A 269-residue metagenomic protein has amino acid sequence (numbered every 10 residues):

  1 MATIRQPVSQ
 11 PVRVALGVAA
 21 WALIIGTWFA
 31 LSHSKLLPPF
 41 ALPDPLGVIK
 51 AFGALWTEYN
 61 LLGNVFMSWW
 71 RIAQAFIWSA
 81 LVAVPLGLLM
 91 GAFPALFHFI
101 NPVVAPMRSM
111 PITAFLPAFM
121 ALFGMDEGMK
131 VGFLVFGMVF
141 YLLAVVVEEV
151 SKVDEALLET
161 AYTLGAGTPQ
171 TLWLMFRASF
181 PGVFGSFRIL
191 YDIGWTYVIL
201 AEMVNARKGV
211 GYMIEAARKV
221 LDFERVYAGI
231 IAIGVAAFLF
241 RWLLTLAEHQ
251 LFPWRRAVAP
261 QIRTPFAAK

Functional and structural regions predicted by a protein language model:
M1-S32: N-terminal signal-anchor/first transmembrane alpha helix
T3-P7, H33-I77: Periplasmic/extracellular loop-to-transmembrane helix junction in inner-membrane transport proteins
Q74-V104: Transmembrane-helix boundary motif in ABC transporter permease subunits
P94, S151, P181, A228-K269: C-terminal transmembrane helix and the adjacent membrane-cytosol boundary/short C-terminal tail of inner/organellar
A105-Y141, E148-E149: Generic hydrophobic transmembrane alpha-helix motif, especially the helices
A121, T196-I233, F252-I262: Glycine-rich helix-loop "coupling/hinge" segments at transmembrane-helix boundaries in multipass transporters
G132-F136, T168-L200, Y227-A228, A232-I233 (+1 more regions): Transmembrane alpha-helices
V145-S186, V210: Short cytoplasmic-facing helical segments at TM-TM junctions of multi-pass membrane proteins
